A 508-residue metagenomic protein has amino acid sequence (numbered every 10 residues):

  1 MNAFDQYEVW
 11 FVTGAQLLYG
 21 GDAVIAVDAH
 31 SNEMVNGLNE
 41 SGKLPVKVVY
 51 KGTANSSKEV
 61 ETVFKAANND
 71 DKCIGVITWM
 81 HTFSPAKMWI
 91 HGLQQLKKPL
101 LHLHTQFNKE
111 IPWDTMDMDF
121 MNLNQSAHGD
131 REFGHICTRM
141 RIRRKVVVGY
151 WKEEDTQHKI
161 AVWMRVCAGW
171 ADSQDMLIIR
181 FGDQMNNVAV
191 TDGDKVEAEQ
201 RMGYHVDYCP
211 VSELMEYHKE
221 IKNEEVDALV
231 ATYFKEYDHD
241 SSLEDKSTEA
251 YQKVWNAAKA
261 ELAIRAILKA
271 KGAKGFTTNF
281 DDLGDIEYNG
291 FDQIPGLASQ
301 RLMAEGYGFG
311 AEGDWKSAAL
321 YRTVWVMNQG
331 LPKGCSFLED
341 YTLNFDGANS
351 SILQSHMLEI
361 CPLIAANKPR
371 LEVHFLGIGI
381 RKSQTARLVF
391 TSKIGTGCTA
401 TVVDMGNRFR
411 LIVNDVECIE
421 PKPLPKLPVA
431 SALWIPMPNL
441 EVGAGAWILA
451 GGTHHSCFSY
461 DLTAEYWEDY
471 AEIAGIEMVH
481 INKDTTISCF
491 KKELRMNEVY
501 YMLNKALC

Functional and structural regions predicted by a protein language model:
A3-A26, D175-Q184: Short beta-strand segments enriched in small/hydrophobic residues
I25-S41: Short catalytic helix/loop segments, enriched in acidic residues and glycine and frequently bearing histidine
P45-V48, H104, K109-E244: Cap/lid and interdomain-hinge subdomains that line or gate substrate/regulatory clefts in soluble alpha/beta enzymes
V60-C73, I90-G92, E261-A270: Short, well-structured alpha-helical segments in soluble
C73-T82, L101-L103, K274-T278: Periplasmic-binding protein-like
A231-T232, E236-G330: Long, internal scaffold/assembly segments composed of regular secondary structure
Q300-S431: C-terminal catalytic subdomain
G379-C508: Extended hydrophobic packing segments that form well-structured cores
